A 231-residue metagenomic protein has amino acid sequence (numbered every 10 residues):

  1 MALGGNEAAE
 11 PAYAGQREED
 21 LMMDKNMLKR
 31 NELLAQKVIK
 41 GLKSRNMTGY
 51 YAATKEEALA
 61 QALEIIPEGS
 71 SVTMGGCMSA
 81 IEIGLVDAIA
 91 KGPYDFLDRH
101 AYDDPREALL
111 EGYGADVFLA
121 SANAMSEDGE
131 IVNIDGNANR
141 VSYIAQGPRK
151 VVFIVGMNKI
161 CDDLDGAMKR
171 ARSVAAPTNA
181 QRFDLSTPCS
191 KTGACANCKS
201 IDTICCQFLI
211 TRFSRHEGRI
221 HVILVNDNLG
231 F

Functional and structural regions predicted by a protein language model:
G5, E10-M22: Short, Lys/Arg-enriched N-terminal segments with co-localized hydrophobic residues within the first ~10-30 amino acids
D20-M23, K43-N46, D104-R106, N123-E127 (+1 more regions): N-terminal start-of-chain detector that recognizes signal peptides and the immediate post-cleavage beginning
M22-N31: Glycine- and acidic-residue-enriched helix-capping/strand-helix junction motifs
K25, M47-G49, M157: Short, flexible active-site loop motifs that bind/organize anionic cofactors or intermediates
N31-L119: N-terminal active-site beta-alpha-beta segment that forms phosphate/nucleotide-binding and substrate-recognition loops
Y113-F231: Conserved phosphate- and dinucleotide-binding cores of soluble alpha/beta proteins, encompassing both enzyme active
